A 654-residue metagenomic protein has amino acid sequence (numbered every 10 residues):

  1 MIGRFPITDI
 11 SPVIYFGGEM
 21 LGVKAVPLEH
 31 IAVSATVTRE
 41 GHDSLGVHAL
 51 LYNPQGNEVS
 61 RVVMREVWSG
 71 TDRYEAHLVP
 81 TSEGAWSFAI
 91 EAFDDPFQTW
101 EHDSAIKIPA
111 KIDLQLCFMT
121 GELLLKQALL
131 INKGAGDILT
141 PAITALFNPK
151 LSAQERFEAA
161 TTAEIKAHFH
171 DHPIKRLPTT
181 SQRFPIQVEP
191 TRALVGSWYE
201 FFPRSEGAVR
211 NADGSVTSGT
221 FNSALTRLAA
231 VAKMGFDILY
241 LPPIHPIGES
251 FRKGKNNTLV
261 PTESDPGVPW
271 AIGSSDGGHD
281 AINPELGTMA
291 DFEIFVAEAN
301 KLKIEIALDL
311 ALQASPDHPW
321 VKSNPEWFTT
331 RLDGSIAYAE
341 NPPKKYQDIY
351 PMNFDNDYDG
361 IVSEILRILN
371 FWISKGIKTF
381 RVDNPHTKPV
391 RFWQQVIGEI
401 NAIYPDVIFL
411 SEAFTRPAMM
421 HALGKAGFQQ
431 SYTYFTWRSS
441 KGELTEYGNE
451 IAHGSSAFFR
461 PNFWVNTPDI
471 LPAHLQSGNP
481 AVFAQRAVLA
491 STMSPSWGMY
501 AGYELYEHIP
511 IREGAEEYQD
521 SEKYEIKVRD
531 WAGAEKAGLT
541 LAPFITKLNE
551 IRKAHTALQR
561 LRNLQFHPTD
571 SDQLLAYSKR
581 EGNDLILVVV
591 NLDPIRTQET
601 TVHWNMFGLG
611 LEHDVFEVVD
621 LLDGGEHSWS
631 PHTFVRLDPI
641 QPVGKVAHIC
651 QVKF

Functional and structural regions predicted by a protein language model:
M1-P203, A208, A212-D237, K425-G427 (+3 more regions): Carbohydrate-interacting/catalytic domains
A35, F201, V231, L241 (+10 more regions): Conserved, mostly hydrophobic/aromatic
R192-G219, I247-I294, K322-D359, Q519-V528: Aromatic- and acidic-residue-enriched carbohydrate-binding clefts of CAZyme catalytic domains
S197-Y199, L239-L241, I306-L308, F380 (+4 more regions): Hydrophobic faces of well-ordered beta-strands that scaffold small-molecule active sites in alpha/beta enzyme cores
G219-A230, D357-W372, V482-A487: Short, acidic/polar
S315-E326, V390-W393, N401-A402, F414-G442 (+1 more regions): Substrate-binding cleft/loops of secretory-pathway carbohydrate-active enzymes
T330, N353-M420: Active-site neighborhood of glycoside hydrolase catalytic domains
E399-E412, P417, S439-E513: Catalytic-core region of carbohydrate-active enzymes that cleave or remodel glycosidic bonds
